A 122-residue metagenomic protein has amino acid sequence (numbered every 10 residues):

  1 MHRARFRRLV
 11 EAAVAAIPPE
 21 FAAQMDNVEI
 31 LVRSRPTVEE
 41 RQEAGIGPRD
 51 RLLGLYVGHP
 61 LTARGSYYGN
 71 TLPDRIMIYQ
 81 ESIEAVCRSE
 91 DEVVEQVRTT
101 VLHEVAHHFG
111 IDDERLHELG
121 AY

Functional and structural regions predicted by a protein language model:
M1-Q96, H108, D112-H117: Active-site rim/adjacent substrate-binding subdomains
Q96-E104: Short alpha-helical catalytic segment bearing the HExxH-like zincin motif of zinc-dependent metalloproteases
E118-Y122: Short hydrophobic/aromatic patches at helix-to-coil boundaries
